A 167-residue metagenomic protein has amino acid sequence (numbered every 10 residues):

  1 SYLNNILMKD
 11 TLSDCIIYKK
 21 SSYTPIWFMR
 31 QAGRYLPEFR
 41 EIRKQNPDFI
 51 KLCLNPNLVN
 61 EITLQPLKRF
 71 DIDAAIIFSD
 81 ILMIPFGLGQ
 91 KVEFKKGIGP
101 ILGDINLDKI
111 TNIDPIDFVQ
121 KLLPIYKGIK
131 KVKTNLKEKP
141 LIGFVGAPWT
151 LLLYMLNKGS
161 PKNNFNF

Functional and structural regions predicted by a protein language model:
N5-F94: N-terminal basic, low-complexity leaders that serve as flexible interaction/assembly modules and, when applicable, as
E93-F167: Active-site-proximal, glycine-rich beta->alpha crossover segments in alpha/beta enzymes that shape flexible
